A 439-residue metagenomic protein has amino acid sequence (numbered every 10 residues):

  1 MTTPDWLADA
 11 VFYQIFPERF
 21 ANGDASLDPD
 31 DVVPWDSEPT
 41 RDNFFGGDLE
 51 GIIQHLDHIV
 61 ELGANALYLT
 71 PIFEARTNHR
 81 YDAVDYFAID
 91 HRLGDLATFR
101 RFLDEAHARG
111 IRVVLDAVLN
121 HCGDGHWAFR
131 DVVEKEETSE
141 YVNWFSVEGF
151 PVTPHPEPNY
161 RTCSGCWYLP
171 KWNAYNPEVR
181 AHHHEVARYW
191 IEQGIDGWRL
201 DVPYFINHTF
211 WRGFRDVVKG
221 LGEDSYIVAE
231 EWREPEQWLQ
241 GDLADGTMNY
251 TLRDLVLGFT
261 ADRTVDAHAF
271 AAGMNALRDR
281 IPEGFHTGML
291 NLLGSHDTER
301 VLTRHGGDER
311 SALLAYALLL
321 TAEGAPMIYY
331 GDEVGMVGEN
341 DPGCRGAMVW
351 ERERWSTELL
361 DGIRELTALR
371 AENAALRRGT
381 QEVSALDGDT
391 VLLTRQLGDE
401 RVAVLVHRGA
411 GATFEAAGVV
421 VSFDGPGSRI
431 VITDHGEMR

Functional and structural regions predicted by a protein language model:
T3-F12, F16-N65, I72-Q193, F214 (+2 more regions): Substrate-binding/active-site clefts of carbohydrate-active enzymes
V11-Y13, L67-L69, V113-L115, W198 (+4 more regions): Hydrophobic faces of well-ordered beta-strands that scaffold small-molecule active sites in alpha/beta enzyme cores
I15, I59, L69, Y86 (+10 more regions): Conserved, mostly hydrophobic/aromatic
E18, G241-Y250, T287-E309, L313-S356: Aromatic/acidic polysaccharide-binding cleft in carbohydrate-active enzymes
E18-A21, F73-A75, L119-N120, I191 (+7 more regions): Short, solvent-exposed loop/turn segments at secondary-structure junctions
L103-R112, H121, H126, R130-E134 (+5 more regions): Active-site-proximal helices and loops of the catalytic beta/alpha 8
N275, Y329-Y330, M336-N340, C344-V402 (+1 more regions): Glycan-recognition and catalytic regions of carbohydrate-active enzymes
G409-R439: C-terminal beta-sandwich/jelly-roll accessory domains of carbohydrate-active enzymes
